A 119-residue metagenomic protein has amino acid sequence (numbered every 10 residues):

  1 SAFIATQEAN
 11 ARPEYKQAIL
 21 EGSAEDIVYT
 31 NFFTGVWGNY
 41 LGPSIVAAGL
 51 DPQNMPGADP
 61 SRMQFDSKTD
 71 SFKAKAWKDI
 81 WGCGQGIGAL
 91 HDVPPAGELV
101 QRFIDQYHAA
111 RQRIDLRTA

Functional and structural regions predicted by a protein language model:
A2-A119: Conserved active-site-proximal phosphate/metal-binding subdomains
